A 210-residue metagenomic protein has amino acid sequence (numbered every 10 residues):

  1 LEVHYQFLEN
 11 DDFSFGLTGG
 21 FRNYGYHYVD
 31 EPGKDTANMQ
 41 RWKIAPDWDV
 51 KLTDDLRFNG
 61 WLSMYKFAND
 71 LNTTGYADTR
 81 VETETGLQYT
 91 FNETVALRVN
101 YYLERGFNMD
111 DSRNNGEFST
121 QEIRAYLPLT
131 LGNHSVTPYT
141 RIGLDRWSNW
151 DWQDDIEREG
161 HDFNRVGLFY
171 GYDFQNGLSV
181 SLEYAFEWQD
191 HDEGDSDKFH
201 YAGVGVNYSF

Functional and structural regions predicted by a protein language model:
L1, T36-I44, G75-T83, R105 (+3 more regions): Residues that define the transmembrane beta-barrel architecture of outer-membrane proteins
L1-S14, G19-Y24, Y201: Short glycine/proline- and aromatic-enriched beta-strand/turn motifs that initiate or cap beta-hairpins
Y5-F7, P46-V50, D54, T85-V95 (+4 more regions): Residue-level signature of outer-membrane beta-barrel architecture
L8, G20-A37, K51, S63-Y76 (+4 more regions): Sequence/structural signature of outer-membrane beta-barrel proteins
N10-L17, D54-G60, E93-V99, L129-P138 (+2 more regions): Repeated loop/turn-to-beta-strand initiation elements of outer-membrane beta-barrel proteins
T79-Q88, N92-D110: Hydrophobic, aromatic-enriched interface-forming segments
R105, S112-V180, G194: Intrinsically disordered, low-complexity segments enriched in Gly and acidic/Ser/Thr residues that form flexible
Y184, D197-F210: Outer-membrane beta-barrel "beta-signal"
